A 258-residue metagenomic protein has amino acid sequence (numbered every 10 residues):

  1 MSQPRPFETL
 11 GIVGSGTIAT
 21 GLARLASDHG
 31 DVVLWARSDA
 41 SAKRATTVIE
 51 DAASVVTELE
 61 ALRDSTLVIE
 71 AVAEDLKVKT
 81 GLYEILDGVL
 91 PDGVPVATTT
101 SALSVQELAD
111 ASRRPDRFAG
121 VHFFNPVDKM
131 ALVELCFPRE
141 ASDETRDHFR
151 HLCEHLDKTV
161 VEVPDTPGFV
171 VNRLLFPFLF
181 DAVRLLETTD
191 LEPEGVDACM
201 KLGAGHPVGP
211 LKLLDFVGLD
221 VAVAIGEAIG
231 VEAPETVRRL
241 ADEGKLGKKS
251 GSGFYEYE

Functional and structural regions predicted by a protein language model:
M1-A52: NAD(P)+-binding Rossmann beta1-loop-alpha1 motif at the extreme N-terminus of oxidoreductases
S2-P6, R37, E154-T159, P164-D165 (+2 more regions): NAD(P)-dependent Rossmann-like dehydrogenase/reductase catalytic/cofactor-binding core
I18, V68-A71, A97, F149 (+2 more regions): Buried hydrophobic positions in well-ordered alpha/beta secondary-structure cores of metabolic enzymes
I18-L22, K77-K79, S101-V105: Short glycine/serine/threonine-rich phosphate/pyrophosphate-binding segments that cradle anionic phosphate groups
H29, I49, R114, L132-T166 (+1 more regions): Internal alpha-helical scaffold of NAD(P)-dependent oxidoreductase catalytic cores
V33, I69, A119-V121, V161: Hydrophobic/aromatic beta-strand patches that form the interior of the parallel beta-sheet core in alpha/beta enzyme
R37, S41, D51-P95: Rossmann-like NAD(P)-binding element
G81-L132, F137-R146, R150: Rossmann-fold NAD(P)-binding glycine/threonine-rich loop
